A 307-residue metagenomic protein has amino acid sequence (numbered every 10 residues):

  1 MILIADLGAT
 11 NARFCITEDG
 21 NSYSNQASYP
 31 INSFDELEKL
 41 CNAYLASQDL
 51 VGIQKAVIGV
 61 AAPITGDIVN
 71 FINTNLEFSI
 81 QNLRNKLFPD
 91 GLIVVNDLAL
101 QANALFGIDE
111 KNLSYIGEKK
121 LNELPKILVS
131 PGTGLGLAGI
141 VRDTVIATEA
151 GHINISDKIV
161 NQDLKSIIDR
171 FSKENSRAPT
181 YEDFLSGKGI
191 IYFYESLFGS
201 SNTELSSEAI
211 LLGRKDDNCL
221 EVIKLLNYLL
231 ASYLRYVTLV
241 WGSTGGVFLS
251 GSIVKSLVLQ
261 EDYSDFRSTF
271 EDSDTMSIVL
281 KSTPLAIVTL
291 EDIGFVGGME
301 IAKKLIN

Functional and structural regions predicted by a protein language model:
M1-A46, I168-N307: ATP-binding/phosphotransfer module of carbohydrate and carboxylate kinases, centering on a glycine-rich
I2-D6, I53-V57, I93, K126-S130 (+1 more regions): Short glycine-aspartate micro-motif
L7, G117-E123, L128-S130, V240-W241 (+1 more regions): Solvent-exposed alpha-helices and their adjacent loops that cap or buttress functional pockets in soluble metabolic
L50-V94, N103-N112, L128, K255-L259: Short beta-strand-loop/turn "lid" adjacent to the catalytic site in phosphate-handling enzymes
D67-N70, A104-N122, V258-T283: Short, flexible, glycine-rich and Lys/Arg-enriched loop motifs at helix boundaries that contact anionic partners
N73-T74, I93-L100, K119, L128-P131 (+1 more regions): Active-site nucleophile and cofactor-binding loops and adjacent substrate-binding regions of central metabolic enzymes
L92-L121, G213-L220, K224: ATP-dependent carbohydrate kinase catalytic cores
E118-I127, G134-A209: Glycine/GP-enriched mid-protein hinge/lid loop-to-helix segment characteristic of carbohydrate kinases
